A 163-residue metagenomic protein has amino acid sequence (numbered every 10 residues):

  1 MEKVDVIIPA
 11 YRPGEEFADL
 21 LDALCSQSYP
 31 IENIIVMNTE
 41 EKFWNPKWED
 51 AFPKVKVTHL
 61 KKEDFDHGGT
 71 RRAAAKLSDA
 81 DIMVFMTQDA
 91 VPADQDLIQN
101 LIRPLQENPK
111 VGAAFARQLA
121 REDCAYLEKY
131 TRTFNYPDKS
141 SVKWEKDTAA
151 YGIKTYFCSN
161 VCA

Functional and structural regions predicted by a protein language model:
M1-A23: N-proximal low-complexity "stem/linker" segments adjacent to membrane-targeting elements
V6, N33-I34, A113: Hydrophobic/aromatic residues located in beta-strands of well-ordered beta-sheets within soluble catalytic
L21-H59: Acidic donor-binding segment of Leloir-type glycosyltransferases
K61-S78: Glycine-rich, basic loop-to-helix element that forms the pyrophosphate-binding segment of sugar-nucleotide handling
M83: Short aromatic/hydrophobic "clamp" motif used to bind/position activated sugar donors
T87-V91: The conserved acidic donor/metal-binding loop of glycosyltransferases
Q95-K129: Conserved donor NDP-sugar-binding/catalytic core segment of glycosyltransferases
W144-A163: A recurrent flexible, glycine/aromatic-enriched loop bordering the glycosyltransferase active site that acts as
